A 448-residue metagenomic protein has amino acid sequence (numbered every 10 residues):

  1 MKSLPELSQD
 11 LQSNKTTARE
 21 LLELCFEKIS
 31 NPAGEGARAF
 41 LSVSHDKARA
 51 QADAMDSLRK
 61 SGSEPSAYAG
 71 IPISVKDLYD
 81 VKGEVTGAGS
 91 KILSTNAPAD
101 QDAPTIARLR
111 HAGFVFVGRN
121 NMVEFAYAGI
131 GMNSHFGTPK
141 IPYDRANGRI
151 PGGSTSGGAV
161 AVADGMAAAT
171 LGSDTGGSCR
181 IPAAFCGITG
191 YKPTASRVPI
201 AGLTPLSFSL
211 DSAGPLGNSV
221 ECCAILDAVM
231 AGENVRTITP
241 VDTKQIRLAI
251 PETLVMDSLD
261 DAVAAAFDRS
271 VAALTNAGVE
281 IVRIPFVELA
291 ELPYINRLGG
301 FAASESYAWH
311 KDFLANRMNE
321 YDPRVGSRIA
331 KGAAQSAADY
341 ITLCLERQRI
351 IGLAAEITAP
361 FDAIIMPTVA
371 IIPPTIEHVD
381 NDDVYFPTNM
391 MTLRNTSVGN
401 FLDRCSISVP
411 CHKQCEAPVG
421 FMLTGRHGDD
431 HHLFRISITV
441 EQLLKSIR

Functional and structural regions predicted by a protein language model:
M1-R49, N276-G278, R448: An N-terminal boundary/leader segment
E6-Q9, S13, H310-F401: Serine-dependent amide/ester hydrolase catalytic core
A18-E23, D53-D56, A103, A262-P285 (+3 more regions): Acyltransferase
C25, A48, C223, L248 (+4 more regions): Residue-level signal for inorganic ion chemistry
N31, A69-A213, T253, T368-Y385: Short glycine/serine-rich loop/turn segments
M55-P72, P240-A249: Immediate post-signal peptide segment of exported/extracytoplasmic ligand-binding proteins
Y68-K91, G148, Q245-R247, G300-I351 (+2 more regions): Short helix-loop capping/hinge segments that flank enzyme active sites or metal/cofactor-binding pockets
H111, D164-D257, D268-A277, Q335 (+3 more regions): Structural helix-boundary/capping segments
